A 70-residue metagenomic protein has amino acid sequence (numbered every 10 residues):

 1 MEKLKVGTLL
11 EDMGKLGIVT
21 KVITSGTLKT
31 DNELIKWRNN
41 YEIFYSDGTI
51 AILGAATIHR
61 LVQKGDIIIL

Functional and structural regions predicted by a protein language model:
M1-L10: Mixed-charge, Lys/Arg-rich low-complexity intrinsically disordered regions
V6, L16, Q63-K64: Short, flexible surface segments
M13-G14, S46: Short strand-coil-strand connectors
K15-G26: Short beta-strand-centered aromatic/proline hotspots
G26-I35: Short, solvent-exposed secondary-structure boundary/capping segments
I35-L70: Intrinsically disordered, low-complexity, charged/polar segments
